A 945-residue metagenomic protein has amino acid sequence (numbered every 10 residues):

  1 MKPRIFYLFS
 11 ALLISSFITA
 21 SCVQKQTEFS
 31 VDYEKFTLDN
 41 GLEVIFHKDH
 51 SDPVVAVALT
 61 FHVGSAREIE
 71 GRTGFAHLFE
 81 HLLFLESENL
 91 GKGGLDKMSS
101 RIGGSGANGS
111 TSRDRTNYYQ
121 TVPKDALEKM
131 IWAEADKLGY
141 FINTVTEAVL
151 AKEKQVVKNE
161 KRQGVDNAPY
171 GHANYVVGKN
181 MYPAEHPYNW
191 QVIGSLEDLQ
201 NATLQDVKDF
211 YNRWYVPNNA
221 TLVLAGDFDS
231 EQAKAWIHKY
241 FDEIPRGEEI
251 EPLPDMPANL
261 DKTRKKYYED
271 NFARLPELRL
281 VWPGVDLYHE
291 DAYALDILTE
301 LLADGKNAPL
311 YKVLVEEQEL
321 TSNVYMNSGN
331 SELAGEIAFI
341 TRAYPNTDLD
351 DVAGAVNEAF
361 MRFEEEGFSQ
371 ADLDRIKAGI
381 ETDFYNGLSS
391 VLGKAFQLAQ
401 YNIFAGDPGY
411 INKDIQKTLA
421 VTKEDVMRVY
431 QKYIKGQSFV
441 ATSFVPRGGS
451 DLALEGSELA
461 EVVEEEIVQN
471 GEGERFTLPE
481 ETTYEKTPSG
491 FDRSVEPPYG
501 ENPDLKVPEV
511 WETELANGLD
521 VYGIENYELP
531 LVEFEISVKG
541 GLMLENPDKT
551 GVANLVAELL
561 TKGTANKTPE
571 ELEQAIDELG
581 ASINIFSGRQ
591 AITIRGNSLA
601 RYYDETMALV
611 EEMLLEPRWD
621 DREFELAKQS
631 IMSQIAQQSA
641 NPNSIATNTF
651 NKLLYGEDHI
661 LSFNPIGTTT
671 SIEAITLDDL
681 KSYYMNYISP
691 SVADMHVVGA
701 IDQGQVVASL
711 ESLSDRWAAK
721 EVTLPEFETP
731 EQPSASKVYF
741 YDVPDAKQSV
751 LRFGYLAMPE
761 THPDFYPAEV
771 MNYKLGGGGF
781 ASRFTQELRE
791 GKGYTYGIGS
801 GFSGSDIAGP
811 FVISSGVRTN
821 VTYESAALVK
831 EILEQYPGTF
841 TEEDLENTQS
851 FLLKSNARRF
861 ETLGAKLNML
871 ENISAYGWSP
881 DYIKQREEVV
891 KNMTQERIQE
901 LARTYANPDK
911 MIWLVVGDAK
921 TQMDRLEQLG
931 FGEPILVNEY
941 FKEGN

Functional and structural regions predicted by a protein language model:
M1-F9: Bacterial N-terminal signal peptides that target proteins for export
F9-F17: Bacterial N-terminal signal peptides
S21-E43, D229-D270, E277, K312 (+5 more regions): Proteolytic maturation boundary segments
H47, D52-E68, G74-L78, G93-Y140 (+19 more regions): M16 family metallopeptidases and their MPP-like homologs
T116-Q120, K154-N159: Short, structured secondary-structure elements that scaffold catalytic or ligand/cofactor-binding regions
V157-G164, M256-E269, I376-G387, S598-L599 (+3 more regions): Short, conserved secondary-structure transition motifs
